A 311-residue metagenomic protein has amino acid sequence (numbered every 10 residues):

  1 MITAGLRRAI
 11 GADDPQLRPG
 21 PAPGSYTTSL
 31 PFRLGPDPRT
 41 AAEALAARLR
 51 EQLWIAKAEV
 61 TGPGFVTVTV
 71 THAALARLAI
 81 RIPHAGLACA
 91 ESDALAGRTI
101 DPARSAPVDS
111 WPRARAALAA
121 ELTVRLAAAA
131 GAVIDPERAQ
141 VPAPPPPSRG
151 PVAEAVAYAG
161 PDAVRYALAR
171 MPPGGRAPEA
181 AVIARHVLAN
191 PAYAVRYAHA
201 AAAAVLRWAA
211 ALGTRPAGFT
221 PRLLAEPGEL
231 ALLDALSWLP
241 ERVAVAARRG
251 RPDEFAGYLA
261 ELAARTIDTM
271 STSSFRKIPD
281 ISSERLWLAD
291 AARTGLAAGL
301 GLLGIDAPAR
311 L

Functional and structural regions predicted by a protein language model:
M1-L311: Non-catalytic interaction-recognition regions
